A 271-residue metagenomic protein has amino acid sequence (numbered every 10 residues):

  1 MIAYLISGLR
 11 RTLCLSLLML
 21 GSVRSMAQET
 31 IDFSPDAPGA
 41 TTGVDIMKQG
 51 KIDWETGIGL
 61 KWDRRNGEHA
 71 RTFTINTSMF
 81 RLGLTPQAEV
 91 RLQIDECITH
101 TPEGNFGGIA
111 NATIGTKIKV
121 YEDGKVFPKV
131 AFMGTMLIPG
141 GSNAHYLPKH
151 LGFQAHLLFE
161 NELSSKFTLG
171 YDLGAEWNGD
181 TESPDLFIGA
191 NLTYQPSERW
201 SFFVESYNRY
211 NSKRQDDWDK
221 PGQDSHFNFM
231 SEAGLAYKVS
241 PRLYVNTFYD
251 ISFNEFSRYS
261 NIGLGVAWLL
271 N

Functional and structural regions predicted by a protein language model:
I2-L13: Bacterial N-terminal signal peptides that target proteins for export
L9, S22, G115-K117: Generic N-terminal leader/processing signal
T12-S22: Bacterial N-terminal signal peptides
V23-A27: Sec/Tat signal peptide C-region and signal peptidase I cleavage site
Q28-N271: Transmembrane beta-barrel domains of Gram-negative outer membranes and organellar outer membranes
